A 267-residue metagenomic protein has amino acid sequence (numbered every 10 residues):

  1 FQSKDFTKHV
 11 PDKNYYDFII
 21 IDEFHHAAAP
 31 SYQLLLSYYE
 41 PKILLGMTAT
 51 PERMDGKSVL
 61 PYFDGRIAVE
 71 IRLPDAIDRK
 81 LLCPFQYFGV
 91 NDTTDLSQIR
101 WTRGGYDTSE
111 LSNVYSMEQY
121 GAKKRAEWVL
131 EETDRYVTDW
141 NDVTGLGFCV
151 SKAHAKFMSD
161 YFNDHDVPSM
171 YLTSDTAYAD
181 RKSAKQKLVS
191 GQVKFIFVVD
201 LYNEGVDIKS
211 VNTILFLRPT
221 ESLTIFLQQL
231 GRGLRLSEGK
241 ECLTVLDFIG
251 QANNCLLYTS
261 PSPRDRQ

Functional and structural regions predicted by a protein language model:
F1-Y15, Q33: Conserved helix/coil segment N-terminal to the catalytic DExD/H
A29-L82: Post-DEXD/H (motif II) to motif III coupling segment of the RecA-like Helicase ATP-binding lobe
R72-T138: Conserved interdomain linker/interface between the two RecA-like ATPase lobes of SF2 helicase motors
M170, T176-V198: Conserved helicase ATPase core of P-loop NTP-dependent helicases/translocases
V206-P219, T244-D247: A short beta-strand element within the Helicase C-terminal
S222-S237: Conserved SF2 helicase motif VI
G233-L256: Conserved segment of the helicase C-terminal RecA-like domain
Y258-D265: Conserved small/polar residues in nucleotide/adenosyl-binding loops
